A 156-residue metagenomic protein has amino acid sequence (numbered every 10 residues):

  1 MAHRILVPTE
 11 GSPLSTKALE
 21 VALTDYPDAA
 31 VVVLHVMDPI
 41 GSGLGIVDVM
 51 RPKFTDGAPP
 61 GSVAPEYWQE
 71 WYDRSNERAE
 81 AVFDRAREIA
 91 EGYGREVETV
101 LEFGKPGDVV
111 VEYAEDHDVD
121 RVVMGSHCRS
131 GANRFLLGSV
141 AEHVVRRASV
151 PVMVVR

Functional and structural regions predicted by a protein language model:
M1-L6, T16, V21, E91 (+3 more regions): Terminal disorder- and signal-encoded targeting elements
H3-S62: Small/aliphatic-rich secondary-structure junction motif
Y26-P27, V140, A148-S149: Short, structured coil segments at secondary-structure junctions
V32, E98, M153: Conserved beta-strand positions in the Rossmann-like core of class I SAM-dependent methyltransferases
D48-P52, D116-H117, V140-E142: Short, hinge-like loop/turn segments at secondary-structure boundaries
K53-E80: A short acidic, glycine-rich active-site loop that binds or catalyzes chemistry on phosphate/adenosine moieties
W71-D73, E77-R78, E88-V122: Structural beta-alpha unit
R121-H143: Glycine-rich, Arg-bearing micro-motifs that act as flexible, cationic patches
